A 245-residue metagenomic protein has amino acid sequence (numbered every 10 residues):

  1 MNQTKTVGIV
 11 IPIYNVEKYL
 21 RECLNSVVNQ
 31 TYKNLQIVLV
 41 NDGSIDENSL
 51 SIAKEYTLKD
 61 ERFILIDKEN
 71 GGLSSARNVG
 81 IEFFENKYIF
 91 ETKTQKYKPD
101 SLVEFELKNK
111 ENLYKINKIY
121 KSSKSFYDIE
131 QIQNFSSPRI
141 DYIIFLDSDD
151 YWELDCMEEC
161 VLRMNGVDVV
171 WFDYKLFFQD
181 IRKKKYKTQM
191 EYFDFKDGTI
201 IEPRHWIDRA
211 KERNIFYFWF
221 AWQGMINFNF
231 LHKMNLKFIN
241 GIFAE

Functional and structural regions predicted by a protein language model:
M1-E245: Nucleotide-sugar donor-binding/catalytic module of glycosyltransferases that assemble extracellular/cell-envelope
